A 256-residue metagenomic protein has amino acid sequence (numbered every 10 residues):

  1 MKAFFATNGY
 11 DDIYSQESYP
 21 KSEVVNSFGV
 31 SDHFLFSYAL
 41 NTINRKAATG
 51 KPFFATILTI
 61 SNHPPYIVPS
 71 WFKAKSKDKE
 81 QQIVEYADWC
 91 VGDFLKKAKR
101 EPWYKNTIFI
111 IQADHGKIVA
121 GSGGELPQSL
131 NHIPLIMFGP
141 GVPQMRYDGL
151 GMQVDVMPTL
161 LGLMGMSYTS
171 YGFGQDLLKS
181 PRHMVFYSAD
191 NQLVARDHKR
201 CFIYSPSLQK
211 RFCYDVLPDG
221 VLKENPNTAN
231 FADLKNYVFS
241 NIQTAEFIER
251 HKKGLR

Functional and structural regions predicted by a protein language model:
M1-R256: Solvent-exposed soluble domains appended to multi-pass membrane proteins
